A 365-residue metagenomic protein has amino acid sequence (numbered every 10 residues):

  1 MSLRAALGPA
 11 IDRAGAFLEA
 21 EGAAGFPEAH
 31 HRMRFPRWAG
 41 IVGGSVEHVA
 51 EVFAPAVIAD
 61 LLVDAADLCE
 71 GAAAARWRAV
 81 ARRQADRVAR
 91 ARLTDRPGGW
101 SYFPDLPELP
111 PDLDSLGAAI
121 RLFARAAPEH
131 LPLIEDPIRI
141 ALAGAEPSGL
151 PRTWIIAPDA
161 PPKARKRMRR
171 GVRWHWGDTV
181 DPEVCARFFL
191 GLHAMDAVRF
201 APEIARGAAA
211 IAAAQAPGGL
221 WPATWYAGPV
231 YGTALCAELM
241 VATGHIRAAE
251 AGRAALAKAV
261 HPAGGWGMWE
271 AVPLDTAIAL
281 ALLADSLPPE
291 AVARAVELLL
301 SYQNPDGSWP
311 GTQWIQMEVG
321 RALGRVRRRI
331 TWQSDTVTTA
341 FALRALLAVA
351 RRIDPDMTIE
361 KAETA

Functional and structural regions predicted by a protein language model:
M1-A365: Preference for long, amphipathic alpha-helical scaffolds in soluble/luminal domains and all-alpha bundles
